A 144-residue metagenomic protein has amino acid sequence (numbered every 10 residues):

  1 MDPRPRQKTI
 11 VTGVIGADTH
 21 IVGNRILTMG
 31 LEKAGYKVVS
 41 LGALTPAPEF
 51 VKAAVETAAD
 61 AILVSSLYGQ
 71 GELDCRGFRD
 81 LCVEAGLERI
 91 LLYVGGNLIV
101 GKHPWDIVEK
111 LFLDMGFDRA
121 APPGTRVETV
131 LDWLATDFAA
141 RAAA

Functional and structural regions predicted by a protein language model:
M1-L41: ATP-dependent carboxylate/acyl-activation modules
V14-I15, S66, G96-N97, P123-G124: Fold-independent oxyanion-binding glycine-rich loops and adjacent beta-strand/coil segments at enzyme active sites
H20, E72, V130: Glycine/Thr-rich phosphate-binding loops of Rossmann-like dinucleotide-binding domains
N24-R25, H103-I107, D132-L134: Short acidic, glycine/serine/threonine-rich loops at helix termini
M29-A34, S40-D118: Cofactor-cradling patches in redox/metallo enzymes
D118-T129: Short acidic-hydrophobic, aromatic-tinged amphipathic segments that line or gate anion-handling sites
A135-A144: The C-terminal output helix
